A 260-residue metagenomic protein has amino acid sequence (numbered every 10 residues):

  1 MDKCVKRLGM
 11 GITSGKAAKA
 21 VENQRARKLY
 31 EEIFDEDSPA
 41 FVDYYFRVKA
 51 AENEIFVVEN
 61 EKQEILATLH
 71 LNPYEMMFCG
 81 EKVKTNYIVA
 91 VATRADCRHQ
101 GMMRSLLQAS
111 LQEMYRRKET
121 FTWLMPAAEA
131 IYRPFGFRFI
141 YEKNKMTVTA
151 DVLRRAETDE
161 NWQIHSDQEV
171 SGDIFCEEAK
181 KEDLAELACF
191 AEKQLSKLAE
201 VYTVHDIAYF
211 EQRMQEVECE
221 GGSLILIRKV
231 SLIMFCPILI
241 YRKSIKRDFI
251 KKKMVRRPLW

Functional and structural regions predicted by a protein language model:
G9-A26, D173-C189: A short beta-loop-alpha structural element at the N-terminal edge of CoA-dependent acyl/N-acetyltransferase catalytic
I33-F78, E200-S223: Active-site rim helix/loop that mediates acceptor-substrate recognition in acyltransferases
V57, Q63-Y74, Y87, A92 (+3 more regions): Conserved beta-strand in the GNAT
E75-I88, R98, K243-F249, V255-P258: A conserved beta-turn-beta hairpin within the catalytic core of GNAT-like acetyltransferases that forms part
I88-T93, H99-M114, P258-W260: Conserved acetyl-CoA-binding loop-helix of GNAT-fold acetyltransferases
R116-T120, P126-K145: Conserved active-site alpha-helix within GNAT-family acetyltransferase domains
K143-W260: Amide-forming acyltransferase catalytic core, primarily the GNAT-like/NAT-type and related acyltransferase folds
